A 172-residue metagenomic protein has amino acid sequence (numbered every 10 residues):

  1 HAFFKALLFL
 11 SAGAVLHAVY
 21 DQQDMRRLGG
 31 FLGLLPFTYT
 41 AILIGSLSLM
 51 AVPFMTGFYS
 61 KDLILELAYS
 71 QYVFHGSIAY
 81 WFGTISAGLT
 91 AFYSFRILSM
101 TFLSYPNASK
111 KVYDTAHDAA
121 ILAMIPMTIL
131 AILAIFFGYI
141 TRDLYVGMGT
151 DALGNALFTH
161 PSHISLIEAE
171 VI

Functional and structural regions predicted by a protein language model:
A2-S70: Hydrophobic, small-residue-rich alpha-helical packing segments that form membrane-like cores
F3-M25, I64, T90-Y113, L144-Y145: Juxtamembrane interface elements at the cytosolic ends of transmembrane helices in multi-pass membrane proteins
R27-T40, Y59-L89, A108-I172: Membrane-interface segments at transmembrane helix junctions and kinks in multi-pass inner-membrane proteins
